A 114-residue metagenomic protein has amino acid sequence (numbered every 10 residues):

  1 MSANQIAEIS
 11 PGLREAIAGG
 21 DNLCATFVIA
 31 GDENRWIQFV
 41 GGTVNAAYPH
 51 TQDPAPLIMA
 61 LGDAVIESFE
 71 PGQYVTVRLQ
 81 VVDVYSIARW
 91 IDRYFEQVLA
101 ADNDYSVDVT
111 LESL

Functional and structural regions predicted by a protein language model:
M1-L114: Structured alpha/beta or helical-core interaction and ligand-binding surfaces enriched in interleaved
